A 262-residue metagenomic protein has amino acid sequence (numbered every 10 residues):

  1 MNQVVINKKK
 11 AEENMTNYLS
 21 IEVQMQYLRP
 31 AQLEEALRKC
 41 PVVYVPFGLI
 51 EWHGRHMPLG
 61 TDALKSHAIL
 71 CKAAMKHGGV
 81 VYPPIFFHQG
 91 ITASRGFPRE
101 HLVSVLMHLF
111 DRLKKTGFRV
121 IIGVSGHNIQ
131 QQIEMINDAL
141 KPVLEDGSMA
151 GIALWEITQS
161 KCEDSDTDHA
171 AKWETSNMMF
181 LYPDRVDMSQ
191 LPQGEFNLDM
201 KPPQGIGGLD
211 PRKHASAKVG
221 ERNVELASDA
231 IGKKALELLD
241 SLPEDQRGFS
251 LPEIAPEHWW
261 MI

Functional and structural regions predicted by a protein language model:
N2-I122, G126-I262: Extended, histidine- and acidic-residue-enriched regions that form the cofactor-binding/catalytic faces
